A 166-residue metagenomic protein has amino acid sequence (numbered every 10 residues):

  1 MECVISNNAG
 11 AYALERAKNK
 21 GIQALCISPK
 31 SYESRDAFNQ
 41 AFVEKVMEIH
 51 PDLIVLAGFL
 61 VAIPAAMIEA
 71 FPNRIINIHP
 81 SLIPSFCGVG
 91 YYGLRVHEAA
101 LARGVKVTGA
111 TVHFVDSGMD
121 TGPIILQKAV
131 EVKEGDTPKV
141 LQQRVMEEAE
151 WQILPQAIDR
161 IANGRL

Functional and structural regions predicted by a protein language model:
M1-L166: One-carbon transfer enzymes
